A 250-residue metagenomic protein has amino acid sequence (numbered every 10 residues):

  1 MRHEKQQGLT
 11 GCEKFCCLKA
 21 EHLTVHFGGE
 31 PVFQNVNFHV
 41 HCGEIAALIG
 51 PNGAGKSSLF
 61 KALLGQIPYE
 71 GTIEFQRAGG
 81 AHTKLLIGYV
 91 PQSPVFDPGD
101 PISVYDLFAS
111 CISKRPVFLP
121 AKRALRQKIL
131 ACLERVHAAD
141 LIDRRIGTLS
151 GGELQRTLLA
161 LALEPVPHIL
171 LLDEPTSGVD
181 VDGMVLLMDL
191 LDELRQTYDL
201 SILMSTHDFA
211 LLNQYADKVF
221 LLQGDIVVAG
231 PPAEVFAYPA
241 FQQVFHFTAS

Functional and structural regions predicted by a protein language model:
I49-P51: The feature captures the beta-strand-to-loop junction immediately N-terminal to the Walker
R123-L141: Conserved ABC ATPase "signature" region
R145-L149, E153: Conserved ABC ATPase signature
L170-E174: Catalytic Walker B motif of ABC-type/P-loop ATPase nucleotide-binding domains
T206-H207: H-loop/switch region of ABC-family ATPase nucleotide-binding domains
D225-T248: Conserved beta-strand-loop-alpha-helix hinge in the C-terminal portion of ABC ATPase nucleotide-binding domains
